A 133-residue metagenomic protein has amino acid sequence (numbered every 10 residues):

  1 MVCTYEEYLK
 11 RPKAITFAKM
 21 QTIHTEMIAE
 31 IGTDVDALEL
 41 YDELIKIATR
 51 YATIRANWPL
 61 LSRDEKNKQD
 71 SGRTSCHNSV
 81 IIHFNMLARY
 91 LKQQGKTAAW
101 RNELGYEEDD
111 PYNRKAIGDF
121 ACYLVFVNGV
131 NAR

Functional and structural regions predicted by a protein language model:
C3-F17, I23-I45: Short, charge/polar-rich alpha-helical segments
E6, I15, R63, K68-D70 (+2 more regions): Basic, mixed-charge low-complexity alpha-helical segments
E7-Y8, I47, A52, L60 (+5 more regions): Intrinsically disordered, low-complexity regions enriched in serine, threonine, proline and polar/charged residues
P12-K19, H24-M27, T49-A56, A121-V125: Hydrophobic face of amphipathic alpha-helices
T16, I23, L40, L44-R50 (+4 more regions): Amphipathic coiled-coil alpha-helices
A29-L38, A56-D70, K96-W100: Charged, low-complexity interaction regions
T74-R133: Amphipathic alpha-helical binding modules
